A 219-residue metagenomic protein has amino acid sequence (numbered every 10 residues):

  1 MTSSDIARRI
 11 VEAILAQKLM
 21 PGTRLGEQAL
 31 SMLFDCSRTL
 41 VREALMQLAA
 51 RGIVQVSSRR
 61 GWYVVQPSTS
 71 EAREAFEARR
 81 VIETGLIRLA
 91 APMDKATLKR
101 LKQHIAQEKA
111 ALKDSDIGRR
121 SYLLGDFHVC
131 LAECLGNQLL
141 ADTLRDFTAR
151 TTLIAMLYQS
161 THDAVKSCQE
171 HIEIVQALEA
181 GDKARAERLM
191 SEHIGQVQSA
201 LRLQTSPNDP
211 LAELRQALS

Functional and structural regions predicted by a protein language model:
M1, K99, A164-K166: Short helix-capping and inter-helix turn/linker motifs at the boundaries of alpha-helical repeat units
M1-P92, R202-S219: Short linear motifs at protein or domain termini
I14, A90-A91, L112-K113, L135 (+2 more regions): Hydrophobic residues in alpha-helical segments
A50, V54-Q55, F147-A149, D163-V165: Mobile beta-alpha loop/short-helix "lid" or hinge segments that flank ligand
R59, I82, Q103, K166-Q169: Alpha-helix N-cap/N′ positions at the starts of helices
A75, K95-M156, C168-Q176, R185-Q196: Conserved amphipathic alpha-helical segments that form helical-bundle/coiled-coil interaction surfaces
T161-S219: C-terminal regulatory/effector modules of DNA-binding transcriptional regulators
